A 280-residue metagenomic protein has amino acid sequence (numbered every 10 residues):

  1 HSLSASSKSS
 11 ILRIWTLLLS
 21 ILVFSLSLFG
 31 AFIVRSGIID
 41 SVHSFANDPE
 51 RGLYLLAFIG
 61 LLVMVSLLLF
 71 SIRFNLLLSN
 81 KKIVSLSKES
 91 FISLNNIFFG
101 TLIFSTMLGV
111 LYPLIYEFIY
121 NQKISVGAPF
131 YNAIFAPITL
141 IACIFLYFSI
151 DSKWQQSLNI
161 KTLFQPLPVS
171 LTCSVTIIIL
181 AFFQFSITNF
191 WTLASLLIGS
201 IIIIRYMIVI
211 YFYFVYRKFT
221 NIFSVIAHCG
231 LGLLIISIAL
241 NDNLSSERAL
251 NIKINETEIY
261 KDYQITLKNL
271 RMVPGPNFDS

Functional and structural regions predicted by a protein language model:
H1-S25, F29: Conserved active-site neighborhood of enzyme catalytic/cofactor-binding cores
H1-S9, N95-N96, T220, N277-S280: Proteins with a high burden of low-complexity, intrinsically disordered sequence enriched in S/T/G/P/A and R, requiring
T16, S20, S41-Y260, I265: Contiguous transmembrane helix-bundle modules in multi-pass membrane proteins
K261-S280: Extracytosolic and intramembrane catalytic regions of membrane-associated proteins in envelope/secretory systems
